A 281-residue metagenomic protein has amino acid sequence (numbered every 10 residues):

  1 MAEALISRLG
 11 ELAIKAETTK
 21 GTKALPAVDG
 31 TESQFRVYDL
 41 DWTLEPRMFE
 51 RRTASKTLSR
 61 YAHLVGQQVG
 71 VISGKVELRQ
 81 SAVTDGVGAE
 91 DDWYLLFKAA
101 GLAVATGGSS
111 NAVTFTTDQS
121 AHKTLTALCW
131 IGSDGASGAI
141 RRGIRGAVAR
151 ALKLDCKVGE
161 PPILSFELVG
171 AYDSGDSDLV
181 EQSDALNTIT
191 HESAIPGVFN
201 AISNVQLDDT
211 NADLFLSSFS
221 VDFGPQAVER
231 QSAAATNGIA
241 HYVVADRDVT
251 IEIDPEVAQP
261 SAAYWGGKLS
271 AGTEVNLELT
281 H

Functional and structural regions predicted by a protein language model:
M1-H281: Signature of extracytoplasmic/envelope-associated structural regions
